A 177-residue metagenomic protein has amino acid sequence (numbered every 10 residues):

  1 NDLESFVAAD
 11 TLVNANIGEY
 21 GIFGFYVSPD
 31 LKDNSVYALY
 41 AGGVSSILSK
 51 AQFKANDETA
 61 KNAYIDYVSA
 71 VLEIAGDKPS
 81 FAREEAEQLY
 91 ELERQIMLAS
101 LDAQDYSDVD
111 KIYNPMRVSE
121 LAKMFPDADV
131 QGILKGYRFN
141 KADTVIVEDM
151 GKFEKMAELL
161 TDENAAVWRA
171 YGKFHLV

Functional and structural regions predicted by a protein language model:
N1-V177: Noncatalytic, helix-rich "gating/capping" subdomain that lines the substrate-entry/channel surface of large enzyme
